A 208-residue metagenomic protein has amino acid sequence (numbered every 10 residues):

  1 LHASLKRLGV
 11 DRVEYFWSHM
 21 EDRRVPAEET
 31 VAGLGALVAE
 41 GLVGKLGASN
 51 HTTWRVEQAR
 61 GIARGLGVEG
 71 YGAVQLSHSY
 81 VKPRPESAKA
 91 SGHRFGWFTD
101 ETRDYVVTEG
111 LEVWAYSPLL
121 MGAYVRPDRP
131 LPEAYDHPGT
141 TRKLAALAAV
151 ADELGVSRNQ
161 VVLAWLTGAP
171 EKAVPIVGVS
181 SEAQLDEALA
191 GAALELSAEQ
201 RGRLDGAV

Functional and structural regions predicted by a protein language model:
L1-L5, A146-L147: Short, well-ordered amphipathic alpha-helical segments that serve as non-catalytic structural scaffolds within diverse
A3-D11, L37, L204, V208: Intrinsic structural disorder
L5-P26: Active-site groove signature of glycoside hydrolases
V25-G206: Beta/alpha (TIM)-barrel catalytic core signal, keyed to glycine-rich beta->alpha loops juxtaposed to Asp/Glu that bind
